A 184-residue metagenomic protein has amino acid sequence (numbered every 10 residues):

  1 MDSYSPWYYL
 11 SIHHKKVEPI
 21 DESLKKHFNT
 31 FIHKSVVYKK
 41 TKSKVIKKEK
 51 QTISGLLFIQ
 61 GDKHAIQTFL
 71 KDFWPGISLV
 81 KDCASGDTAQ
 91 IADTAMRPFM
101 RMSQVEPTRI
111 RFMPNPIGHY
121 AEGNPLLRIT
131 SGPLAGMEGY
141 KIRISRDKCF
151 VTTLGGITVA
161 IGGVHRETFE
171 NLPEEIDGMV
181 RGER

Functional and structural regions predicted by a protein language model:
M1-G123, K141-I142, K148-V151, G155-R184: Acidic-enriched and Gly/Ser
I129-M137: Short coil-to-beta-strand transition motifs
